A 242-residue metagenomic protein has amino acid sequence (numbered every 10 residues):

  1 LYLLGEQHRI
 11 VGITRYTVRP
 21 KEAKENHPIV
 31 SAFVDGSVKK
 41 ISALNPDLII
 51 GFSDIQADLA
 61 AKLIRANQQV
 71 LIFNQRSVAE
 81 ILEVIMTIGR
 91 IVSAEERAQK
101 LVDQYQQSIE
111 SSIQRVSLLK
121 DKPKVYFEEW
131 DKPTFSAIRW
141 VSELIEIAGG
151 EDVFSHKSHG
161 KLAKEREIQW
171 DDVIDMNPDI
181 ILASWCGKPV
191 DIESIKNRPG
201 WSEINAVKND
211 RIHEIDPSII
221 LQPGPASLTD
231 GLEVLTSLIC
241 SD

Functional and structural regions predicted by a protein language model:
L1-D242: N-terminal ligand-binding lobe of clamshell/alpha-beta domains
